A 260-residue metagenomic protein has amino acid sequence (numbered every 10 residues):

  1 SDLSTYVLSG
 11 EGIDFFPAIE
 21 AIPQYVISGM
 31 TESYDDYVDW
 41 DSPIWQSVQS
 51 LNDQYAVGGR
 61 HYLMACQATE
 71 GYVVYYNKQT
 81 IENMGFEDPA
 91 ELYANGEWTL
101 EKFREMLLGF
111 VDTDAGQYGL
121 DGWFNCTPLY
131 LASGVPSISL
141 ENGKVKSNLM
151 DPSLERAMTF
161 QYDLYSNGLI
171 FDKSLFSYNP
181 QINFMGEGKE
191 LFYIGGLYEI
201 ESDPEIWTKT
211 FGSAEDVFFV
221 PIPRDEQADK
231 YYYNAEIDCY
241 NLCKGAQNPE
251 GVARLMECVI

Functional and structural regions predicted by a protein language model:
S1-D2, G96-K102, K173-G186: Short helix-initiation/N-cap motifs at beta->coil->alpha
S1-Q24, S28: Conserved N-terminal structural module of periplasmic/extracytoplasmic solute-binding proteins
G10-D14, R60-H61, V111-Y118, N167-L169 (+3 more regions): Loop/turn elements at helix/coil->beta-strand transitions in domains of secreted/extracellular proteins
F15, A56-V74, E82, T99-S147 (+1 more regions): Extracytoplasmic/periplasmic solute-binding protein
A18-V73, E82, E101, V220: Hinge/lid segment of periplasmic solute-binding proteins
D35-S47, E91-N95, P136-R156, K209 (+1 more regions): Short, solvent-exposed loop/beta-turn-alpha elements that line the ligand-binding surface or hinge of extracytoplasmic
R104-L107, N142-L175: Glycine-centered hinge/linker elements that transmit conformational signals in sensory and ligand-binding systems
T208-I260: Extracytoplasmic/periplasmic substrate-recognition and gating elements
